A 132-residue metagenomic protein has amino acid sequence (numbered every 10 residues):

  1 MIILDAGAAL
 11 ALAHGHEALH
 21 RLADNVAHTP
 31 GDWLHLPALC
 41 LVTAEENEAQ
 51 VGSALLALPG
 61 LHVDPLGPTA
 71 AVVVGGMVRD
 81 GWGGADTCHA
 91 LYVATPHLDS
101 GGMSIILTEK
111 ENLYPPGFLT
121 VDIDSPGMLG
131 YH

Functional and structural regions predicted by a protein language model:
M1-H35, E46-L56, M128-H132: Short, well-structured N-terminal submotif of metal-dependent ribonuclease cores
A9-L10, L41-A44, L113-Y114: A generic structural signal for short hydrophobic patches within well-formed alpha-helices
H16, L34-L36, G76, D80-G83 (+1 more regions): A generic "structured core" feature
A27-T29, T95-M103: Alpha-helix termini
D32, L61-H62, S104: Short, conserved active-site loop motifs that form the nucleotide-linked donor/cofactor pocket
V42-T43, T69-V74, P126-H132: A short acidic, often aromatic-flanked loop/helix-cap motif at beta-alpha or helix-coil junctions that lines enzyme
G60-W82, C88-Y92, H97, E111: Acidic catalytic patch
D99-H132: Acidic, PIN/NYN-like endoribonuclease modules and their adjacent C-terminal/linker elements
